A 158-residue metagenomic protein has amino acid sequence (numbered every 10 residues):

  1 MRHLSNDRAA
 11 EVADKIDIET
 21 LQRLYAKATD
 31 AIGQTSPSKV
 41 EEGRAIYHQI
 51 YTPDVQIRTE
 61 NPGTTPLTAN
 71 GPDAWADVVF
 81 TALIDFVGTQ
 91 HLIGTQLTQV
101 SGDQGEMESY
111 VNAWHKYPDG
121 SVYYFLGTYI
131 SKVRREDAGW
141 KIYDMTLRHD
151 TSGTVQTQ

Functional and structural regions predicted by a protein language model:
M1-Q49: Short, low-complexity N-terminal intrinsically disordered segments enriched in polar/charged residues
R2-N6, I84-Q158: A beta-strand edge to alpha-helix "cap/lid" segment located at domain peripheries
E11-D14, T68, V122: Alpha-helix initiation/capping motif
K27, I57, L147: Active-site micro-motifs of SAM-dependent methyltransferase domains
T29-I32, D54, D137: A general structural signal marking secondary-structure boundaries and capping sites
Q34-S36, T65-P66, K116-G120: A generic structural signal for short coil/turn motifs at secondary-structure boundaries
E41-Y110: A solvent-exposed, acidic/Ser-Thr-rich amphipathic alpha-helical stretch
